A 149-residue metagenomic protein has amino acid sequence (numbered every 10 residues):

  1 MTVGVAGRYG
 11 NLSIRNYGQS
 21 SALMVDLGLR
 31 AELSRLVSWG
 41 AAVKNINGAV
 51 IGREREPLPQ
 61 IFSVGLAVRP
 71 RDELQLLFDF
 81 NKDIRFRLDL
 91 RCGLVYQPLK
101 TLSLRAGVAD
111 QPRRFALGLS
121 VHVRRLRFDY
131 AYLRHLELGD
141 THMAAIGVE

Functional and structural regions predicted by a protein language model:
M1-E149: Outer-membrane beta-barrel porins/channels
